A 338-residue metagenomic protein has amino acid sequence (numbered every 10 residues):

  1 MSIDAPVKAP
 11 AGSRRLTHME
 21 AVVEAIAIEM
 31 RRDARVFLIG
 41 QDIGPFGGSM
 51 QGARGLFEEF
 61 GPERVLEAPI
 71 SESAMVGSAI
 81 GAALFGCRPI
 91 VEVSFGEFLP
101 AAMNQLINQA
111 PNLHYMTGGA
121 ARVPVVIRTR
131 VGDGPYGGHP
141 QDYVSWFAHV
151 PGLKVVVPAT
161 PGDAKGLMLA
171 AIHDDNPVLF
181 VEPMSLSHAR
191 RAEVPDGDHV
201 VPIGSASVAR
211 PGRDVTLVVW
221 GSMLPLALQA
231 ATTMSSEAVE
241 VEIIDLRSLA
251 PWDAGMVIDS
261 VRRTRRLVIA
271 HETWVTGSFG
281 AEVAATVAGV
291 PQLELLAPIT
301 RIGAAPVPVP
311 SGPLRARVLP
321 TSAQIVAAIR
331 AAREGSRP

Functional and structural regions predicted by a protein language model:
M1-P177, V181, S185-L186, R317: Thiamine diphosphate
M50-E59, A121-R130, M184-P338: Thiamine diphosphate
